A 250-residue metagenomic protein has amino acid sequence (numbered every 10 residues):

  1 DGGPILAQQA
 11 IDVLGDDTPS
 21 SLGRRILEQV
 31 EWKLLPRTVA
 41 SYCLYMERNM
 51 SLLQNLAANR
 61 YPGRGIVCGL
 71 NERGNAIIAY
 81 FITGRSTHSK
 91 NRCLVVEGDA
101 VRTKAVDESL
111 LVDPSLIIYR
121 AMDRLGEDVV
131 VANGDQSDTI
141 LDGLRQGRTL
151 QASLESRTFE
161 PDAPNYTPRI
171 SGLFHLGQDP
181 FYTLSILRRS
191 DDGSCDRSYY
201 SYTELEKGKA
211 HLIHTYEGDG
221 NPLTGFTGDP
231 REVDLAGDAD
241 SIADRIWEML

Functional and structural regions predicted by a protein language model:
D1-L34, T38-S41: Donor/substrate-binding cores of folate-linked one-carbon enzymes
E47-L250: Conserved short alpha-helical segments that host acidic/polar catalytic motifs at enzyme active sites
